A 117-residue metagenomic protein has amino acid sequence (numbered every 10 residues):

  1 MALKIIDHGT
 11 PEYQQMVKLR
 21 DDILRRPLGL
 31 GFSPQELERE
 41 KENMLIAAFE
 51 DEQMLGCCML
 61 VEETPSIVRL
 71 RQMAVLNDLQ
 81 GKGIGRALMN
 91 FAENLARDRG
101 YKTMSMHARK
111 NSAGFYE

Functional and structural regions predicted by a protein language model:
M1-M16: A short beta-loop-alpha structural element at the N-terminal edge of CoA-dependent acyl/N-acetyltransferase catalytic
K18-G31: Helix-loop element at the rim of GNAT/NAT acetyltransferase active sites that forms part of the acceptor-substrate
R20, Y116-E117: Conserved active-site tyrosine of GNAT-family acetyltransferases
E36-K41: Short loop/turn motifs at secondary-structure junctions and domain boundaries
A47, Q53-E62, I67-A74: Conserved beta-strand in the GNAT
V75, G81-N94: Conserved acetyl-CoA-binding loop-helix of GNAT-fold acetyltransferases
L88, S112-F115: Conserved short alpha-helix immediately C-terminal to the canonical SAM/SAH-binding motif I of Rossmann-like
M89, A96-R109: Conserved GNAT acetyl-CoA-binding A-motif
